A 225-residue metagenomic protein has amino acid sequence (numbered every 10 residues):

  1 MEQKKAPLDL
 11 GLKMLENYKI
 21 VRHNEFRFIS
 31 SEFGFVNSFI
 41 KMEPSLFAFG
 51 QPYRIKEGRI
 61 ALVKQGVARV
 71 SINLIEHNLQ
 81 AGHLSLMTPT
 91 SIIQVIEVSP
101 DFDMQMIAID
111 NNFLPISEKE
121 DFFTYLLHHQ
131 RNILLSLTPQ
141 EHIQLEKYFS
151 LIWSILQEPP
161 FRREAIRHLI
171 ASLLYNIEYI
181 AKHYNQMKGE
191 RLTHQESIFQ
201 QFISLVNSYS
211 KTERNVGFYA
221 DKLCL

Functional and structural regions predicted by a protein language model:
M1-V67, H77: Generic protein-terminus/edge-of-domain signal
E2-L8, I20-F26, I96-S154: A hydrophobic/aromatic-rich effector-binding and dimerization subdomain of bacterial HTH-type transcriptional regulators
V70: Short aromatic-centered micro-motifs
L74-T88: Short acidic-glycine-tyrosine-enriched beta hairpin
S85, P89-V95, L114: Histidine-centered metal-chelating micro-motifs
T88-I92, Q130, E158: Short acidic (Asp/Glu) patches
S99-D101, L134-M187: Compact structured core domains
L137, P159-E164, Y179-L223: Short, Lys/Arg-enriched, Trp-marked, Pro/Gly-tolerant hinge/linker segments that flank
